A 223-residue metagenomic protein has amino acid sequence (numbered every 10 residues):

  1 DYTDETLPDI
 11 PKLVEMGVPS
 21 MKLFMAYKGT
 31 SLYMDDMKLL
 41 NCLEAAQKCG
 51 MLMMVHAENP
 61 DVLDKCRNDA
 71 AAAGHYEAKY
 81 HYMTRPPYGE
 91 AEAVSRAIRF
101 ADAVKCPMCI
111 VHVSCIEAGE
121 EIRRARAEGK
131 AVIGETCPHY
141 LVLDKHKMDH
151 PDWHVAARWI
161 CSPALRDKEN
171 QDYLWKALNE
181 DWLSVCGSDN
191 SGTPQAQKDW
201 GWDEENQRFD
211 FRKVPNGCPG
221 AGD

Functional and structural regions predicted by a protein language model:
E5-C186, S191, N206: Histidine/acidic residue-rich metal-binding segments in metalloenzymes
H75, A196-F209: Basic, amphipathic juxtamembrane/active-site segments that coordinate anionic phosphate or diphosphate groups
E90, N206-D223: Gly/Ser/Thr-rich active-site loops/lids in small-molecule metabolic enzymes that frequently grip phosphoryl groups
D181, T193-Q197, A221: Short hydrophobic alpha-helical module
